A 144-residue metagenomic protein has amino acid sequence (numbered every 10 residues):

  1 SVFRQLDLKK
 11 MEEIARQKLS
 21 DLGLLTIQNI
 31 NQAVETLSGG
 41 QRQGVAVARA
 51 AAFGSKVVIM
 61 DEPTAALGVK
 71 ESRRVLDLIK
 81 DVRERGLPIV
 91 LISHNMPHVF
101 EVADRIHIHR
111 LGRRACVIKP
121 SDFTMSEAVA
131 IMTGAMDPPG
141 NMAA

Functional and structural regions predicted by a protein language model:
S1-A144: Glycine-rich phosphate-binding loops of nucleotide-dependent enzymes
